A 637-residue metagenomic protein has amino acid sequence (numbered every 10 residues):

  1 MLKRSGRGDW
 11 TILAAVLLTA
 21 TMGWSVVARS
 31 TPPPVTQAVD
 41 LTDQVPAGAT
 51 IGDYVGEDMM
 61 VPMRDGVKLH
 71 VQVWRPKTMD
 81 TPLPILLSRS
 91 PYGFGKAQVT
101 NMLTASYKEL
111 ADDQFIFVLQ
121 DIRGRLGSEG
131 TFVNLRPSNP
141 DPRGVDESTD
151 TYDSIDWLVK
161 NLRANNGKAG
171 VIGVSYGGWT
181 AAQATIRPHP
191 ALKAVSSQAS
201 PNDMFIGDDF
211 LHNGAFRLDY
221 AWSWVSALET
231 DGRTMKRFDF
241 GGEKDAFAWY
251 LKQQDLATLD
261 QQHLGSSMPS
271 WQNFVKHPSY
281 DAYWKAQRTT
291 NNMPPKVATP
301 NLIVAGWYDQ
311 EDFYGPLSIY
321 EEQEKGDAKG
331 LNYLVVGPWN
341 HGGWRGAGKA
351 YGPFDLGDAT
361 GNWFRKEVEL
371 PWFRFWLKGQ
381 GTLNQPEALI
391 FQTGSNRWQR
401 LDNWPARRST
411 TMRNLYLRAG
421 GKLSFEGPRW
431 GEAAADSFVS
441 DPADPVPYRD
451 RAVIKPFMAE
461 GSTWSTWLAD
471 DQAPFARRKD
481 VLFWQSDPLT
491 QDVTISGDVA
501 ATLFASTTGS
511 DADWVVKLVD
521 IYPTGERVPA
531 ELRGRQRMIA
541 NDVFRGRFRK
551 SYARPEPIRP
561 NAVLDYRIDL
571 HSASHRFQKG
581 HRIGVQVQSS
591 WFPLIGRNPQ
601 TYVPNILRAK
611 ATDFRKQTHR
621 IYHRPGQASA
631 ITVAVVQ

Functional and structural regions predicted by a protein language model:
L41-M79, Q485-Q491, R554, I558: N-terminal cap/lid segment of alpha/beta-hydrolase-fold proteins
Q44, T104, D112, N134 (+3 more regions): Accessory cap/linker subdomain of secreted extracellular hydrolases
K77-N161, F210, F216, R345-L356 (+6 more regions): Cap/lid segment of the alpha/beta-hydrolase catalytic domain
R163-S175: Alpha/beta-hydrolase fold nucleophile elbow
G173-Q183: Glycine-rich nucleophile elbow surrounding the catalytic serine of serine-hydrolase chemistry
L251-L256, A350-Q637: C-terminal, loop-rich substrate-recognition/catalytic regions characterized by aromatic stacking residues
V297, I303-A305: Short beta-strand/loop motif that positions the catalytic acidic residue of the alpha/beta-hydrolase fold
Q310-L317: Conserved alpha/beta-hydrolase "acid-adjacent" motif
